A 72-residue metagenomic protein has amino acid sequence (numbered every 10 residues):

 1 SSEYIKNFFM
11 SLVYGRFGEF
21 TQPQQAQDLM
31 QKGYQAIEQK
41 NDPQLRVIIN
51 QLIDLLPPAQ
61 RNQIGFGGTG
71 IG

Functional and structural regions predicted by a protein language model:
S1-G72: PAZ/PAZ-like end-binding module
